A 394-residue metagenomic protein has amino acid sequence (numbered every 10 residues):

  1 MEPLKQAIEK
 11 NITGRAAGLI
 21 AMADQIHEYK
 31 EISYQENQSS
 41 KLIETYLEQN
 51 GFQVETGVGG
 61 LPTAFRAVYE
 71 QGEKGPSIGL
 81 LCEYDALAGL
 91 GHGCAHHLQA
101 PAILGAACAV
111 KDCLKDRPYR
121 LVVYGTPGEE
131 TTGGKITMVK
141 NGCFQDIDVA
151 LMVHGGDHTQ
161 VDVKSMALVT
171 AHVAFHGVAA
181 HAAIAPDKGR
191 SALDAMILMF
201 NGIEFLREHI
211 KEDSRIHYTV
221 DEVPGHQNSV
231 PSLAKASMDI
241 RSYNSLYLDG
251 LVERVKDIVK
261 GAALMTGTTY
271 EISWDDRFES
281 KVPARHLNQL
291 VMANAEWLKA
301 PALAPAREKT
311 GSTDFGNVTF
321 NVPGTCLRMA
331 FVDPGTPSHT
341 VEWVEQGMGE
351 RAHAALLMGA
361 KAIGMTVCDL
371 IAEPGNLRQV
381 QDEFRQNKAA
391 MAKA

Functional and structural regions predicted by a protein language model:
E2, Q6-E9, T13-I20, S33 (+14 more regions): Electropositive phosphate-/nucleotide-binding environments in soluble metabolic enzymes
E2-P3, A21-Q25, Y84-A88, A174-A183 (+3 more regions): A short small-residue
E2-R120: Acidic/His- and Gly-rich active-site-bordering loop/insert found across diverse amide/peptide-bond hydrolases
E55-V58, V123-G125, L151-V153, L327-M329: General beta-strand structural signal in soluble alpha/beta enzymes
T63-Y69, D85-G93, H97-L104, C113-P231 (+3 more regions): Histidine/acidic-residue-rich, glycine-tolerant segments that coordinate divalent metal ions
G79-L81, H176, C326-V332: Non-cysteine beta-strand/loop elements that form the S-adenosyl-L-methionine
I197-A394: Metal-dependent amide/peptide-bond hydrolase catalytic core, centered on the "pita-bread" metallohydrolase fold
